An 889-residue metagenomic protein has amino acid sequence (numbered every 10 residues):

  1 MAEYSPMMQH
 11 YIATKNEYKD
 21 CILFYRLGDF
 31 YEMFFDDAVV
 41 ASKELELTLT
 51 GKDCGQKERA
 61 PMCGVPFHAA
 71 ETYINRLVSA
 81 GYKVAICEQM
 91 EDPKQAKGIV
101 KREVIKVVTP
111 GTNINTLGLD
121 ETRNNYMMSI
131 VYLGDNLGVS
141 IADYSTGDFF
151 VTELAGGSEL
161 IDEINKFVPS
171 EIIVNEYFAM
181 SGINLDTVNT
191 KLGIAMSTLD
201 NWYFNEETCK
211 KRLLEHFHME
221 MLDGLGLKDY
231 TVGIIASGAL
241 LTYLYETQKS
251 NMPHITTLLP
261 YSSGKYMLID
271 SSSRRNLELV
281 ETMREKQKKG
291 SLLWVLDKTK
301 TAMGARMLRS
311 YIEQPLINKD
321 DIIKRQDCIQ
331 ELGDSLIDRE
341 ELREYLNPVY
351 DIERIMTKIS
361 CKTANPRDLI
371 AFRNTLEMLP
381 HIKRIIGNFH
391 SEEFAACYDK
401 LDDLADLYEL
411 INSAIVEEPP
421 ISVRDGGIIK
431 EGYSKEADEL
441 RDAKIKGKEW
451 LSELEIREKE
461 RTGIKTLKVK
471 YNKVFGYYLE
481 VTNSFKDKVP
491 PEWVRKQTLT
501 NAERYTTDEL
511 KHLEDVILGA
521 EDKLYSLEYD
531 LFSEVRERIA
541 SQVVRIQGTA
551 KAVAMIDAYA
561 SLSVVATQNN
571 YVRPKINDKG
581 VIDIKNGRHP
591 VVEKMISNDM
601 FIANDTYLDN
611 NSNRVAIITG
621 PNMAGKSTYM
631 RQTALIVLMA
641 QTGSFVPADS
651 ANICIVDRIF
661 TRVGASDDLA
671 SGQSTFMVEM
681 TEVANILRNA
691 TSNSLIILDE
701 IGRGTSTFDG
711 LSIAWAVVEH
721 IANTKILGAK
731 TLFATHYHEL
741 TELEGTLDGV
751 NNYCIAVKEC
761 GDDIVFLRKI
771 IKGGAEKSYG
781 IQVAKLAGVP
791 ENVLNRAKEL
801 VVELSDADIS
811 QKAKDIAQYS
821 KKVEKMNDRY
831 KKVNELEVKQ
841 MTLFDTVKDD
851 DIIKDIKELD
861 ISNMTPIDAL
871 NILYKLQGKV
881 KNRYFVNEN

Functional and structural regions predicted by a protein language model:
M1-E331, N347-S360, A364-I456, V802 (+1 more regions): Charged catalytic and DNA/RNA-contacting regions of genome-maintenance and nucleic-acid-processing enzymes
F35-D36, Y230, K300-T301, Y311 (+6 more regions): ATPase nucleotide-binding head domains, primarily ABC-like/P-loop NTPase cores
C87, P110-L119, N251, F389-E393 (+6 more regions): Active-site phosphate-binding and catalytic loops of NTP-dependent enzymes
I164, P169-Y177, I183-D186, T198 (+3 more regions): Conserved catalytic alpha/beta cores of large enzymes that bind or transform nucleotide phosphates and polynucleotides
F204-R212, M219, M267-S271, M283 (+5 more regions): Amphipathic heptad-repeat alpha-helical coiled-coil/stalk segments that mediate oligomerization, filament/stalk
I322, I329, R339-Y345, F372 (+12 more regions): Amphipathic alpha-helical coiled-coil segments
D351, N365, T375-M378, A396 (+3 more regions): Charged, surface-exposed helical/loop "interaction arms" that form contiguous linear patches used for dimerization
T842, T846-N889: C-terminal tails and terminal domains of large nucleic-acid-associated and other macromolecular-machine proteins
